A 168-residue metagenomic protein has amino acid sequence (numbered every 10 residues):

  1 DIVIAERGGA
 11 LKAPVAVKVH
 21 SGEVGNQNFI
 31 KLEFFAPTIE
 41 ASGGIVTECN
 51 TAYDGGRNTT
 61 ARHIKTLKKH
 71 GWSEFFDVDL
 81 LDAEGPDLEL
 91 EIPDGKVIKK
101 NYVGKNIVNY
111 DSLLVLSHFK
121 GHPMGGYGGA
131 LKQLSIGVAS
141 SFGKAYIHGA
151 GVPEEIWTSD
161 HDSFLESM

Functional and structural regions predicted by a protein language model:
D1-M168: N-terminal and secondary-structure boundary signal
